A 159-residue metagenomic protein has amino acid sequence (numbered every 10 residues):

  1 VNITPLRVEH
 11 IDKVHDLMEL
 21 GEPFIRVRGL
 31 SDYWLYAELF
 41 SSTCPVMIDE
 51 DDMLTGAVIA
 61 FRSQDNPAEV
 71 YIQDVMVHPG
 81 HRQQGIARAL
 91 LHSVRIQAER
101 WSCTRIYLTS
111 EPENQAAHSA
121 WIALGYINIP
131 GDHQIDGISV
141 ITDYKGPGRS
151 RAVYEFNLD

Functional and structural regions predicted by a protein language model:
V1-I3: Extreme N-terminal starter segment of soluble prokaryotic enzymes
P5-P79, L91-H92, Q97, N157-L158: Acetyl-CoA-dependent GNAT
V75-R82, S110-P112: A short, internal acetyl-CoA/4′-phosphopantetheine-binding micro-motif in the GNAT/acyltransferase core
G85: Conserved G/P- and acidic residue-centered "switch" motifs that form tight phosphate/ATP-binding loops in soluble
R88: Residues forming the Rossmann-fold NAD(P)(H) cofactor-binding site
A98-S110: Conserved GNAT acetyl-CoA-binding A-motif
Y107-S110, I122-S150: Conserved catalytic-core motifs of GNAT/GCN5-like acyltransferases
